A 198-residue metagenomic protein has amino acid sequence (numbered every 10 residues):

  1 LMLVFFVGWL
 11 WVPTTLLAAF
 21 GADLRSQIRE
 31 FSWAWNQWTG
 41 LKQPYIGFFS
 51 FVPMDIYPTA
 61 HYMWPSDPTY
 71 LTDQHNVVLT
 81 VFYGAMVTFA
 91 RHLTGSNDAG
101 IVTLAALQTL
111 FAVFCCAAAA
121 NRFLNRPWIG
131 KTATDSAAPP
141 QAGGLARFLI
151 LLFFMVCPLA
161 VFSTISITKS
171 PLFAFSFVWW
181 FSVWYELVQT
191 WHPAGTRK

Functional and structural regions predicted by a protein language model:
L1-D23, E30-N36: Transmembrane signal-anchor helices characteristic of membrane glycosylation enzymes that use polyprenol
F5, A146-P158, S182: Short helix- or helix-capping micro-motifs that position conserved polar/aromatic residues at function-defining sites
A22, F162-L172: Short acidic/glycine- and proline-prone juxtamembrane loop motifs at membrane-interface regions of multi-pass membrane
R29-F31, L41-A106: Short hydrophobic/aromatic helix or loop-helix immediately within or flanking a transmembrane segment in polytopic
S32, F173-H192: Specific aromatic-rich, kink-prone transmembrane helix
V77-V78, F82, A106-F114, V156 (+1 more regions): Membrane-embedded alpha-helical segments of multi-pass membrane proteins, especially the transmembrane helices
V102-P139, W179: Transmembrane-helix motifs of polytopic, lipid-linked glycan transferases
A142-L151, T190-K198: Short hydrophobic alpha-helices at membrane interfaces in multi-pass membrane enzymes
